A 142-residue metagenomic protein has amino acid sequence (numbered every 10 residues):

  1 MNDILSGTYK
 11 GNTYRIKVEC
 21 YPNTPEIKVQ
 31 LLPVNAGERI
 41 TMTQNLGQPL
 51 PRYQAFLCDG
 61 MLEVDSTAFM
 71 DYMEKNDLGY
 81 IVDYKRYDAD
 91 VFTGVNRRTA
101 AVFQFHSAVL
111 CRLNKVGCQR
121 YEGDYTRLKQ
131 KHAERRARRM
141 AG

Functional and structural regions predicted by a protein language model:
M1-N2, K75: Intrinsic-disorder/low-complexity regions
N2-L50: Short alpha-helical segments that sit at the start of domains
L31-D77: Acidic, aromatic-enriched beta-alpha/helix-loop junctions
L50, N114-G117, H132: Generic low-complexity, intrinsically disordered sequence content enriched in small uncharged/hydrophobic residues
E63-D124: Short, compact, well-ordered microdomains
Y121-R136: Short, cationic low-complexity segments
R138-G142: Non-Sec secretion/translocation targeting segments of pathogen effectors
